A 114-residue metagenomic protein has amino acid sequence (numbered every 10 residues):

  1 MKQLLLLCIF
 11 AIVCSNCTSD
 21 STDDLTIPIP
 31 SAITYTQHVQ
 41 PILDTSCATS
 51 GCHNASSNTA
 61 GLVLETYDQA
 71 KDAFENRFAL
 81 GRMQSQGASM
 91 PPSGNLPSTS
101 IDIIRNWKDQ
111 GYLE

Functional and structural regions predicted by a protein language model:
M1-L4: Positively charged n-region of N-terminal signal peptides that target proteins for export
L6-F10: Hydrophobic helical h-region of N-terminal Sec-dependent signal peptides in bacterial secretory/periplasmic proteins
I12-N16: C-terminal motif of bacterial Sec signal peptides marking the signal peptidase cleavage site
C17-E114: Aromatic- and Gly/Pro-enriched helix-to-coil junctions and flexible linker segments
